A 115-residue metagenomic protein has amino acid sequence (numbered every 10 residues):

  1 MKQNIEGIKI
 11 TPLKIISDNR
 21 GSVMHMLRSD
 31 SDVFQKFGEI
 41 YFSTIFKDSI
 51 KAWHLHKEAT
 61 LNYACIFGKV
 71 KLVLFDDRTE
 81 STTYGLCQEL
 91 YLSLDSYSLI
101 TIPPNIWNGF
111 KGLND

Functional and structural regions predicted by a protein language model:
M1-L99, L113-D115: Non-catalytic, conserved peripheral segments adjacent to functional cores
